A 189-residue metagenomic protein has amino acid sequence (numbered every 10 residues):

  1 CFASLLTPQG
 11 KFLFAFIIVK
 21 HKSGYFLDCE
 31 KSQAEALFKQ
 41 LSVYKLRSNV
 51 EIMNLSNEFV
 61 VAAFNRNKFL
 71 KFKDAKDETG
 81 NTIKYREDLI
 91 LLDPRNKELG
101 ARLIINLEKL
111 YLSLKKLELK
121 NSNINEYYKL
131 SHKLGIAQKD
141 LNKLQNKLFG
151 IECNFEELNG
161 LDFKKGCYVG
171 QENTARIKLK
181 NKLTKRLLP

Functional and structural regions predicted by a protein language model:
C1-P189: Basic, glycine/lysine-rich polyanion-binding surfaces/domains
